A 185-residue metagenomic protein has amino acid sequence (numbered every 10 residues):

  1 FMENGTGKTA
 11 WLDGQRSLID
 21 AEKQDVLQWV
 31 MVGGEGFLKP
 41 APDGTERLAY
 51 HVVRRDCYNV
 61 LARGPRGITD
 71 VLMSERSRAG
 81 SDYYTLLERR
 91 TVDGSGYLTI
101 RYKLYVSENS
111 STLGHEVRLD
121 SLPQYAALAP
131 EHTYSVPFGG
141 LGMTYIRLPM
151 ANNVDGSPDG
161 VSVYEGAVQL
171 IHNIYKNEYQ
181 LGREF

Functional and structural regions predicted by a protein language model:
F1-V136: Structured, mid-chain assembly/scaffold modules that mediate subunit interfaces within large macromolecular complexes
P123-F185: Extended, charged amphipathic alpha-helical segments
